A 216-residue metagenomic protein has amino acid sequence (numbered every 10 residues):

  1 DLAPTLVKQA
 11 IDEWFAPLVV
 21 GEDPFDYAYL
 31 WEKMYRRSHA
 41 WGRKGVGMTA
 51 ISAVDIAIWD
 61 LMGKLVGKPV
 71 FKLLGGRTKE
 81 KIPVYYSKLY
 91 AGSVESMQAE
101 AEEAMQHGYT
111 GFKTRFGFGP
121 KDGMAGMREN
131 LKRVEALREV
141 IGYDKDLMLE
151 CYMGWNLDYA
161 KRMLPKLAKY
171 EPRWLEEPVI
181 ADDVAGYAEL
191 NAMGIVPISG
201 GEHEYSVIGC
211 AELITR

Functional and structural regions predicted by a protein language model:
D1-L65: Metal- or metallocofactor-binding catalytic centers and their adjacent structured scaffolds across diverse enzyme
D1-T5, V140, R216: Short intrinsically disordered, low-complexity coil segments enriched in acidic
V46, D55-A91: Glycine-rich, aromatic-flanked loop segments that form ligand/cofactor-binding clefts across common enzyme folds
D60, K72, E135, A188 (+1 more regions): Active-site phosphate/pyrophosphate- and oxyanion-stabilizing loops and adjacent acidic/basic residues in soluble
K68, Y109, V196: Short glycine/serine/threonine/alanine-rich loop segments
K81-M193: Metal-dependent enolase-superfamily TIM-barrel catalytic cores that perform enediolate-based chemistry
D182-R216: Catalytic alpha/beta core domains of metabolic enzymes, predominantly
